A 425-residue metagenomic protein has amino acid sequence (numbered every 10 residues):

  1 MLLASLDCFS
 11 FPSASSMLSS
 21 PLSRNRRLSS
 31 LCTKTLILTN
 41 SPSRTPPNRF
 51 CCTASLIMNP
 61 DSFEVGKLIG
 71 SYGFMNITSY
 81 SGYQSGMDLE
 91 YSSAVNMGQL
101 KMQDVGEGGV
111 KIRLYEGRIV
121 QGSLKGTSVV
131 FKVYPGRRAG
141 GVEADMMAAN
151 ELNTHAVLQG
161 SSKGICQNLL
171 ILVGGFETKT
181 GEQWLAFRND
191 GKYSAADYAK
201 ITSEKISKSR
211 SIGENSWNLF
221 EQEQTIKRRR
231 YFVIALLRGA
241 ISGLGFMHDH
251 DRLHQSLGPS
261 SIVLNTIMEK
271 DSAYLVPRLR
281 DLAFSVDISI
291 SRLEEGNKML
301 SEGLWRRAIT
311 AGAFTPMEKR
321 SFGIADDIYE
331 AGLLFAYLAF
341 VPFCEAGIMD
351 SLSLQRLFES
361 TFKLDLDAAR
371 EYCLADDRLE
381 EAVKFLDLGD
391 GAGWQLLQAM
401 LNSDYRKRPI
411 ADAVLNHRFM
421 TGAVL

Functional and structural regions predicted by a protein language model:
L2, S41-E107: Juxta-kinase regulatory segment immediately upstream of eukaryotic protein kinase catalytic domains
G98-I165, L170: ATP-binding glycine-rich loop module of kinase domains
L170-Q183: Short beta-strand micro-motifs within the conserved protein kinase catalytic domain, predominantly in the N-lobe
T180-S194: Conserved short submotifs of the Hanks-type protein kinase catalytic core that shape the nucleotide-binding pocket
L236-L237: Activation segment signature within eukaryotic-like protein kinase domains
G258-K319: Activation segment/activation loop of eukaryotic-type protein kinase catalytic domains
G303-L388: Conserved C-lobe activation region of Hanks-type protein kinase-like domains
N402-K407, A411-L425: Terminal C-lobe "cap" of eukaryotic-type protein kinase domains
